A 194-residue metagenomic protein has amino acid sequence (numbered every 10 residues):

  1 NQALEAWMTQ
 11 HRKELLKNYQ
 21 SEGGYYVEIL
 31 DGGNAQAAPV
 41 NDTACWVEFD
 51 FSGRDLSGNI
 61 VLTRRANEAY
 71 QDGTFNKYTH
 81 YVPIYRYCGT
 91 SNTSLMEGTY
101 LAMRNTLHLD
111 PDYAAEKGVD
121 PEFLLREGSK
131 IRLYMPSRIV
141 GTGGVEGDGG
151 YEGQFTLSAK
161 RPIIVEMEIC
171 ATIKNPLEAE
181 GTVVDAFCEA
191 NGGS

Functional and structural regions predicted by a protein language model:
N1-S194: Cross-family detector of peptidyl-prolyl cis-trans isomerase
